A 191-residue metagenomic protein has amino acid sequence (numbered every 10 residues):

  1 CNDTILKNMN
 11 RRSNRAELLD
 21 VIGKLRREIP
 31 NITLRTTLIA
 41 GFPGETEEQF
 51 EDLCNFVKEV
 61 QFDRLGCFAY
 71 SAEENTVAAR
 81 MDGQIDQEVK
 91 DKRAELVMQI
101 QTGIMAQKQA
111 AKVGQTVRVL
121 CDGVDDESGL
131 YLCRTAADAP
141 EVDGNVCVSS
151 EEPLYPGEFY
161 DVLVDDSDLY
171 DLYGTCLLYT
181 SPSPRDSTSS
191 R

Functional and structural regions predicted by a protein language model:
C1-R64, Y70-V89: Conserved non-cysteine loop/helix-boundary elements of the Radical SAM core domain that shape
D3-T4, Y170, S187: Glycine-centered loop/turn positions within well-structured domains that cap or flank conserved ligand/cofactor-binding
L34, A106, A110, S189-S190: Secondary-structure boundary/capping residues
A69, R80-S181: Terminal RNA-binding accessory module
Y179-R191: Single conserved hydrophobic/aromatic residue that forms the stacking wall/gate of nucleotide- or nucleobase-binding
